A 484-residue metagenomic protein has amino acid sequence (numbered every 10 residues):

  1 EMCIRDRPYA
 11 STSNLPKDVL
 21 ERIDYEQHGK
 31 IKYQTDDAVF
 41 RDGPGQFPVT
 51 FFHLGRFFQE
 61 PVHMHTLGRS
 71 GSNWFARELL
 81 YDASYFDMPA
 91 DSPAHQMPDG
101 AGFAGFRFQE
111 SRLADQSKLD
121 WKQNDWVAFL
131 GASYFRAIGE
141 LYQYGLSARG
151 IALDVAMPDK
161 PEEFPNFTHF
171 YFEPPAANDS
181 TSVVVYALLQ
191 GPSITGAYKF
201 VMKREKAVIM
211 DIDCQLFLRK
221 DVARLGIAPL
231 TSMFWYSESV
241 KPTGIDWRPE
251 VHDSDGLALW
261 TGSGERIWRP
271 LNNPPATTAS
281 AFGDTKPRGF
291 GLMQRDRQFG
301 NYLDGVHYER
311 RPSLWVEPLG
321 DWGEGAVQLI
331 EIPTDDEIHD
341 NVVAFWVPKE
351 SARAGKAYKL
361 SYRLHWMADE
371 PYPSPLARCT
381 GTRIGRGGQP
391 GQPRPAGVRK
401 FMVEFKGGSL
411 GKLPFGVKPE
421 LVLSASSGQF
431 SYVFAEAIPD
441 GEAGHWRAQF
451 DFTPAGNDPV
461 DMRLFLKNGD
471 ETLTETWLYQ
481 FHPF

Functional and structural regions predicted by a protein language model:
M2-I4: Short, small-residue-biased leader/transition segments that mark boundaries at the very start of proteins
R22-N178, S232-P275, S280-G283, F290-Q294: Surface-exposed acidic/polar loop and edge beta-strand patches at domain peripheries
E26, V127-L130, R136-E140, A223 (+2 more regions): A contiguous, surface-exposed recognition patch within enzymatic or periplasmic domains that forms
Y144-E205, G320-H339: Extended, loop-rich substrate-binding clefts of extracytoplasmic carbohydrate-active enzymes
A187-M233: Acidic, contiguous internal or C-terminal segments within carbohydrate-active enzymes that form a structured patch used
G441-Q449: Aromatic sugar-binding surface patches on proteins that engage polysaccharides or sugar-phosphate polymers
D458-N468: Short, aromatic- and glycine-rich surface loops/edge beta-strands on solvent-exposed regions
T472-F484: Short beta-strand elements
